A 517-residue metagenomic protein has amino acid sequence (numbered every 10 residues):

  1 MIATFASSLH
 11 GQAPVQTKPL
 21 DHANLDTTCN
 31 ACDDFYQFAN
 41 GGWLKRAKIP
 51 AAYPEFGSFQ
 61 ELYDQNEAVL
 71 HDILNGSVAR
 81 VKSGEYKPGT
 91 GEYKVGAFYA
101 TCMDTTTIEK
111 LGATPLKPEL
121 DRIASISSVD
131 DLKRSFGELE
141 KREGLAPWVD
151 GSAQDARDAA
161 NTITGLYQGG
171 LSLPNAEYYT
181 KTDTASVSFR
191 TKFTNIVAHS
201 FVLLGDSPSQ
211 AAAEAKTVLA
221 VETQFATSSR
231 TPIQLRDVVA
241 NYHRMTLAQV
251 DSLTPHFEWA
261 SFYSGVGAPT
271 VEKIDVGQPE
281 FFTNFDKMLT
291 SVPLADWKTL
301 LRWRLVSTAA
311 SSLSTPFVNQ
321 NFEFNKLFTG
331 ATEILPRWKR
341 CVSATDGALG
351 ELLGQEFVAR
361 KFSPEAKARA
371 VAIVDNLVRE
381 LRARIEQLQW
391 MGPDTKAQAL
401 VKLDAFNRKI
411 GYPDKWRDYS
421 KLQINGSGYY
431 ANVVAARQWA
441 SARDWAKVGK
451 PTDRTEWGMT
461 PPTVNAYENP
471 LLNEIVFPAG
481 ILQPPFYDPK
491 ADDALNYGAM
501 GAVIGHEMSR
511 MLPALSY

Functional and structural regions predicted by a protein language model:
M1-T4: Bacterial N-terminal signal peptides
A13, V218, A248-H256, A268-V271 (+6 more regions): Intrinsically disordered, low-complexity linker/terminal regions across diverse proteins
A13-A23: Short, Gly/Pro- and small/polar-rich lid/capping loops
N24-K45, Y179, D183-V202, M391: Hydrophobic/aromatic-rich, well-ordered segments within soluble, folded domains that form packed cores
N30-D34, F38-I108: Active-site-surrounding "flap" and adjacent substrate/cofactor-binding loops of secreted or lumenal enzymes, prototyped
D34-F38, G165, E474-P478: Structural recognition of the beta-strand scaffold that forms the well-ordered cores of secreted hydrolase catalytic
G76-A372, N376: Noncatalytic, helix-rich "gating/capping" subdomain that lines the substrate-entry/channel surface of large enzyme
